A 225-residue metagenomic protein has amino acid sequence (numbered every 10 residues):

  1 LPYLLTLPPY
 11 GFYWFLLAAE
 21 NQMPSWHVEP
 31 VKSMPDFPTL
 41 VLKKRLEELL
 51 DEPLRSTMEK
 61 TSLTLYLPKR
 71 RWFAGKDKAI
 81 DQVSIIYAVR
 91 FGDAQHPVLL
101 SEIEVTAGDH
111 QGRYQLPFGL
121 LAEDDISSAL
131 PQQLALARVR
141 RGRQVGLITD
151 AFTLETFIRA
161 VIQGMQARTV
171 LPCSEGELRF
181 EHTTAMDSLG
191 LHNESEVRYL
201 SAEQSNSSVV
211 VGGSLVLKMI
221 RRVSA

Functional and structural regions predicted by a protein language model:
L1, K43, E52, D150-F157: General structural signal for secondary-structure boundaries
P2-L7, M58, T64, P172: Alpha-helical protein-protein interaction elements
Y3-W26: C-terminal beta-strand-rich structural cap/linker in extracellular carbohydrate-active enzymes
T6-F12, E29-F37, Y87-A225: Conserved ATP-binding subdomain of kinase catalytic cores across diverse folds
F37-Q82: Short Lys/Arg-enriched alpha/beta "domain-start" segment
